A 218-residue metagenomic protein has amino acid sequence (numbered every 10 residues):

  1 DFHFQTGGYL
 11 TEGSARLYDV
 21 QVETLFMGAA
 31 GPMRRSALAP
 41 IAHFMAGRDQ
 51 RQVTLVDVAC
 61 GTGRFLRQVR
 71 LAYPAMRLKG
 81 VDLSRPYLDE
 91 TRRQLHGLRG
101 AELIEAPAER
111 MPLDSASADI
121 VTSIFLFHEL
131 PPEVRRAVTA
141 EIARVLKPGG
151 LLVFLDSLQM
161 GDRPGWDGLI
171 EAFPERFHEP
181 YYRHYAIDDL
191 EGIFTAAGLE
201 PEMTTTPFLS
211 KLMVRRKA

Functional and structural regions predicted by a protein language model:
D1-F44: Conserved Class I S-adenosyl-L-methionine-dependent methyltransferase catalytic core
R51-G61: Conserved class I S-adenosyl-L-methionine
V56, R64-R110: Class I SAM-dependent methyltransferase SAM/SAH-binding core
E109-V121: A short acidic, Gly/Pro-enriched loop at the edge of an enzyme's catalytic core that lines a small-molecule cofactor
D119-E133: A short SAM/SAH-binding and catalytic strip from SAM-dependent methyltransferases
R136, V153-A197, M203-T205: C-terminal alpha-helical "lid/dimerization" subdomain adjacent to the S-adenosyl-L-methionine
R136-P148: A short glycine-rich, Lys/Arg-flanked "PGG" loop and its adjoining helix->strand segment in the class I
A197-A218: Core SAM-dependent methyltransferase catalytic element
